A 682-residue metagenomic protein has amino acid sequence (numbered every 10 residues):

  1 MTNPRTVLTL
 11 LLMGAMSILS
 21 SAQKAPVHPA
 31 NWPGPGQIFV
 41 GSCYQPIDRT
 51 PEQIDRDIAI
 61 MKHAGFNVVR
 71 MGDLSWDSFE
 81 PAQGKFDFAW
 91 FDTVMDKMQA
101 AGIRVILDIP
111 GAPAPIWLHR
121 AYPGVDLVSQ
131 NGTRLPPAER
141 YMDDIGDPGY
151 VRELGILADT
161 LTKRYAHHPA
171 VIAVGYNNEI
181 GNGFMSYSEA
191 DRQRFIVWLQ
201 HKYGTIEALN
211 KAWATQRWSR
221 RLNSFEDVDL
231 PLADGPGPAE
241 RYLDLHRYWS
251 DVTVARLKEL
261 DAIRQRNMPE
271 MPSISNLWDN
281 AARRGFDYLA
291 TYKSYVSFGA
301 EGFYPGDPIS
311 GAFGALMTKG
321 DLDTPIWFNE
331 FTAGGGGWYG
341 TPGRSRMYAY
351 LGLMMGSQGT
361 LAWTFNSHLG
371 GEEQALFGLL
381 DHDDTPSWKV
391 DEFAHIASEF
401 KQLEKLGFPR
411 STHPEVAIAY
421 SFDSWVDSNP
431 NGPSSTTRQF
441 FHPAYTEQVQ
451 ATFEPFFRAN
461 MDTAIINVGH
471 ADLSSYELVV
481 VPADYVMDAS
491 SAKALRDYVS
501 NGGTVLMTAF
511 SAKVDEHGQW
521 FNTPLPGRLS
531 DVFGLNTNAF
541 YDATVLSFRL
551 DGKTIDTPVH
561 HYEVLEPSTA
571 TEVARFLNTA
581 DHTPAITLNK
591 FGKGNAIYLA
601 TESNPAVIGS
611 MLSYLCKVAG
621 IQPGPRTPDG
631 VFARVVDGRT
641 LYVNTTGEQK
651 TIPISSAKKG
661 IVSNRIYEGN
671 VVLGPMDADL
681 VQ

Functional and structural regions predicted by a protein language model:
T9-S17: Bacterial N-terminal signal peptides
Q23-R70, P81, D96-A100, L406: N-terminal carbohydrate-binding accessory modules
W32-F39, G72, F79-A89, P115-P148 (+5 more regions): Aromatic- and acidic-residue-enriched carbohydrate-binding clefts of CAZyme catalytic domains
F39-R49, L74-A89, P136-G155, I180-F184 (+6 more regions): The substrate-binding groove and active-site-proximal loops of carbohydrate-active enzymes, especially glycoside
D48-H63, L154-T160, W278-T291, G311 (+2 more regions): Short, acidic/polar
D55-A64, V68-R134, T160-T162, L260-N267 (+1 more regions): Aromatic-lined substrate-binding rim segments of carbohydrate-active enzymes
L135-S297, P308-G311: Polysaccharide-binding and catalytic clefts of secreted carbohydrate-active enzymes
Y304-Q682: Carbohydrate-binding surfaces of carbohydrate-active enzymes
